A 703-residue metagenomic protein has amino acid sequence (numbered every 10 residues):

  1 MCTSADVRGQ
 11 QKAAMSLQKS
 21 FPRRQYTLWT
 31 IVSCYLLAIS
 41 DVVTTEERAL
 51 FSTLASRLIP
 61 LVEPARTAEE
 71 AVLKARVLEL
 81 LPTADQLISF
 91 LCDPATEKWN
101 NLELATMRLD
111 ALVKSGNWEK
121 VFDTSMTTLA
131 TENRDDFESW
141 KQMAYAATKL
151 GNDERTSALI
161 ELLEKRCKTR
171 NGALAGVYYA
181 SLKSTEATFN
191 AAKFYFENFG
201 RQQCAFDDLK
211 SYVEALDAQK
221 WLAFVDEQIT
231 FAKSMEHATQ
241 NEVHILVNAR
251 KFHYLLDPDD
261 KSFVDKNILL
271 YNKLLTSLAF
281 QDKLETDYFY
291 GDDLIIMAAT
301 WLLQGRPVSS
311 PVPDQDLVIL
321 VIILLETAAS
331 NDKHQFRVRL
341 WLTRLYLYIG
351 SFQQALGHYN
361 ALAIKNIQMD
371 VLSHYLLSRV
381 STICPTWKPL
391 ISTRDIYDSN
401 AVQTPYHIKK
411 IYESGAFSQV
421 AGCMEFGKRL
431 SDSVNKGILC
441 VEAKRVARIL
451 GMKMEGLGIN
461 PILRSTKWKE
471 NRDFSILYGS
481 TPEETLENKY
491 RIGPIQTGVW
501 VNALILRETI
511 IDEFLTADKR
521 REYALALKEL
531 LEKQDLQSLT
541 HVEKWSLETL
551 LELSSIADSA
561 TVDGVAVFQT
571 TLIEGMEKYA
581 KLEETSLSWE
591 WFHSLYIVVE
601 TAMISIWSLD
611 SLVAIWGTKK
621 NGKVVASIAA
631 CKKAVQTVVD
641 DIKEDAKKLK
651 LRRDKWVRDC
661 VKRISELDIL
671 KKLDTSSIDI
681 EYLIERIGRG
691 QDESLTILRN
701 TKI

Functional and structural regions predicted by a protein language model:
M1-Q18, W29-S33, A68-E161, D293-M297 (+1 more regions): Internal alpha-helical scaffold/solenoid segments in large eukaryotic proteins
C2-V7, L36-R48, V213-K220, H253-K266 (+4 more regions): Short coil/turn connectors between adjacent alpha-helices in alpha-solenoid helical repeat scaffolds
A5-K12, P22-T30, V42-T53, A65-E69 (+26 more regions): Residues within HEAT/ARM-like alpha-solenoid scaffolds
S16-Q25, S56-R66, F90-N101, M126-D135 (+8 more regions): Solenoid-like repeat scaffolds
A71-T239, I505-K662, E666-I669: Non-catalytic protein-protein interaction scaffold segments in large eukaryotic complex-forming proteins
G176-A298, P307, Y406-A416, V420-C423 (+3 more regions): Long, acidic/serine-threonine-rich intrinsically disordered regions with weak helical/coil propensity that act as
N267, K273-Q281, E285, I349-R445: Compact beta-rich and alpha/beta scaffold cores in large eukaryotic transport/transcription complexes and associated
P389-E532: Extended alpha-helical scaffolding regions
